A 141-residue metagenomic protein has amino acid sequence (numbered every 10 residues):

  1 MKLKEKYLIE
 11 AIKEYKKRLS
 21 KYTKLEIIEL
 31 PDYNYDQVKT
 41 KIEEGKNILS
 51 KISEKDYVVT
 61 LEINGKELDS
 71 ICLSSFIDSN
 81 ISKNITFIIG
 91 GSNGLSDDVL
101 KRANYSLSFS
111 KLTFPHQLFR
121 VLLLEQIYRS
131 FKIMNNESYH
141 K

Functional and structural regions predicted by a protein language model:
M1-K6, D32-Y35, N64, T113: Short histidine/acidic/glycine/proline-rich micro-motifs that form metal- and phosphate-coordinating active-site loops
M1-L19: N-terminal beta1-alpha1 ligand-phosphate binding loop
A11, Y15, S75-N80, R102: Catalytic-core regions built around general acid/base machinery
K17-K21, I81-S82, K132-I133: Arginine/glycine-rich "motif VI" loop of SF2 helicases in the C-terminal RecA-like domain
T23-L25, E29-I85: S-adenosyl-L-methionine/SAH cofactor-binding core of RNA-modifying enzymes
D69, L95-D98: Short active-site-adjacent structural elements
G90: Rossmann-fold NAD(P)-binding glycine/threonine-rich loop
D97-K141: Structured adenosyl-cofactor binding patch, chiefly the S-adenosyl-L-methionine
